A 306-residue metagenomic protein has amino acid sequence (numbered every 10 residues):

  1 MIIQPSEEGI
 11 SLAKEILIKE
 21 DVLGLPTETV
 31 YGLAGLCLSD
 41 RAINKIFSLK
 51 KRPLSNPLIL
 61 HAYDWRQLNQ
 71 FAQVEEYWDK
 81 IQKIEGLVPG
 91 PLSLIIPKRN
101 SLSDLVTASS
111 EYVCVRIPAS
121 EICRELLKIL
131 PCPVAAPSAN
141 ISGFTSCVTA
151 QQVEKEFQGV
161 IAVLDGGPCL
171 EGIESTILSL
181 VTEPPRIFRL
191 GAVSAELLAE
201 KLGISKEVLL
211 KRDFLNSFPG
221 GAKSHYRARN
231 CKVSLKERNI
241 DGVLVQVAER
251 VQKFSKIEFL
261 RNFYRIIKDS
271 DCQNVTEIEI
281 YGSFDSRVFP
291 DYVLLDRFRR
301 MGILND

Functional and structural regions predicted by a protein language model:
M1-D306: Active-site-adjacent structural elements in enzyme catalytic cores
